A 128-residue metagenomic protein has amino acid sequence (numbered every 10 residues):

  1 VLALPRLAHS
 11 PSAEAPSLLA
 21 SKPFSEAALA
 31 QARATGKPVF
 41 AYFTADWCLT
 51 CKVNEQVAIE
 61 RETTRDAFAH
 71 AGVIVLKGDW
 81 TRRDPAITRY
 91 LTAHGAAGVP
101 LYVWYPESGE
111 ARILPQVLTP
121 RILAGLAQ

Functional and structural regions predicted by a protein language model:
V1-Q128: Proteins that catalyze or organize thiol-disulfide redox chemistry and the adjacent proteostasis machinery handling
